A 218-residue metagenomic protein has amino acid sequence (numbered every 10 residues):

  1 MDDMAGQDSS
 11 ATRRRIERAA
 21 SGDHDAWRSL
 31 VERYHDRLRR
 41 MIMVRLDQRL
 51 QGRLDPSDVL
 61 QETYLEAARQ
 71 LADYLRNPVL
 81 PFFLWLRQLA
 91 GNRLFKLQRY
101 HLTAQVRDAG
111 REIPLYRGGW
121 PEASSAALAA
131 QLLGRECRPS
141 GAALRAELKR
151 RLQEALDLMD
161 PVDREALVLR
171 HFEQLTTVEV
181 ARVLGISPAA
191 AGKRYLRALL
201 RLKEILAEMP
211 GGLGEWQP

Functional and structural regions predicted by a protein language model:
M1-H24, R28-S29: Extreme N-terminal regulatory/targeting segments of RNA polymerase sigma factors
E17-S21, V44-Q51, Q61-F82, L97-L102: Sigma70-family region 2
A19, L38, I42, V59-A67 (+4 more regions): Short, small-hydrophobic-rich alpha-helical interface motif
V31-L54, R69-D73, L156, I205-E208: Amphipathic, Lys/Arg- and hydrophobic-enriched alpha-helical face
L38, Y116-E165, L175: Amphipathic alpha-helical segment used for protein-protein interaction
I42, L46, R99, M159 (+2 more regions): Short, Lys/Arg-enriched C-terminal cap helix and immediately downstream tail that follows
D73, N77, Q88-S124, R145 (+1 more regions): Arg/Lys-rich amphipathic alpha helix in sigma70-family domain 2
L152-A155, D163, L169-F172, T177-E208: DNA-recognition helix of helix-turn-helix
